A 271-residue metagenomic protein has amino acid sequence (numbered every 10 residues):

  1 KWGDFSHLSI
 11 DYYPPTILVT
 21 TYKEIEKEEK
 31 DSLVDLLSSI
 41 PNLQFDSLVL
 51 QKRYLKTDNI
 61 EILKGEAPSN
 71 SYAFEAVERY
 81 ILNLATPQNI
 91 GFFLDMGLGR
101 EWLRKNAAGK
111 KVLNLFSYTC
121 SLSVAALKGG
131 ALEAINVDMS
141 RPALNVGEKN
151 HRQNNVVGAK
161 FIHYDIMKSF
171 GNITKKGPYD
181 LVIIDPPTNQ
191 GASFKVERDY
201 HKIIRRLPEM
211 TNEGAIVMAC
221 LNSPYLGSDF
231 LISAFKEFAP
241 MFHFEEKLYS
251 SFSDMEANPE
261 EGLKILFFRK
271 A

Functional and structural regions predicted by a protein language model:
D4, S9-D11, K27-F93, E101: Non-catalytic substrate-recognition/targeting regions of SAM-dependent transferases
L94-K110: Conserved alpha-helix/loop element of class I SAM-dependent methyltransferases that forms part of the SAM/SAH-binding
G109-Y118: Conserved class I S-adenosyl-L-methionine
T119-A131: Conserved SAM-binding loop of SAM-dependent methyltransferases across substrates and taxa, primarily the Class I
E133-D138: Conserved SAM-binding motif I beta-strand of class I
M139-I183: S-adenosyl-L-methionine
I166-S169, I173-P240: S-adenosylmethionine
S228-A271: Class I S-adenosyl-L-methionine
